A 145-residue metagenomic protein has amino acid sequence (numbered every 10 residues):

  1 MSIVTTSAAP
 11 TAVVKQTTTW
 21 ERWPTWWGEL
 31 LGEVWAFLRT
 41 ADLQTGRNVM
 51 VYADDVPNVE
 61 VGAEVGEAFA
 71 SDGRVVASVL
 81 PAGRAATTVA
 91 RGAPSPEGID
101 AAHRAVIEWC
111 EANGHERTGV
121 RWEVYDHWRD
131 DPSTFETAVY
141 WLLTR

Functional and structural regions predicted by a protein language model:
M1-R145: A solvent-exposed interaction/effector surface
